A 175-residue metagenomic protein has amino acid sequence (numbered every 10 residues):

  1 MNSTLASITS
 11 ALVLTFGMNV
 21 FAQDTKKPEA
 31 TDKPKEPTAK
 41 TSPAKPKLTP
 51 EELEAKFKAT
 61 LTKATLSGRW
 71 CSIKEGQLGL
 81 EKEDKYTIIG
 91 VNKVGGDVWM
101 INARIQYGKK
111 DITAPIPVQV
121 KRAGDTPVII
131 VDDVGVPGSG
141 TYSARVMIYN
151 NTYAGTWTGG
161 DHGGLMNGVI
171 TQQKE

Functional and structural regions predicted by a protein language model:
N2-A6, F21-L61, T65, R69-L78 (+1 more regions): Amphipathic/hydrophobic helical signal segments and adjacent flexible N-terminal regions that mediate secretion
N2-S3, L14, M147: Residues at the start of alpha-helices and the adjacent loop-to-helix junctions
T9-N19: Bacterial N-terminal signal peptides
E51-E54, T60, A64-E175: Central antiparallel beta-sheet cores of small beta-barrel/beta-sandwich binding domains
